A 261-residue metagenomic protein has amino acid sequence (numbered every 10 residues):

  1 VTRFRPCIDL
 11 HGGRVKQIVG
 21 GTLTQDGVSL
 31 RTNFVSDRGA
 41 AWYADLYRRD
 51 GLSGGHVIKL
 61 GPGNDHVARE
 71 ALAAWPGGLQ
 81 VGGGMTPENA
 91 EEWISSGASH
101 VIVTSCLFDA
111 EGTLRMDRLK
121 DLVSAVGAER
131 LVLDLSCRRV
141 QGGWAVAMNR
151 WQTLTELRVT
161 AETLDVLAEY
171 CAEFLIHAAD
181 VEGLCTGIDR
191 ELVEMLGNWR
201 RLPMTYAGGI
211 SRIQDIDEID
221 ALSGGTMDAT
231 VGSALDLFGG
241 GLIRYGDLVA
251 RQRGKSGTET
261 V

Functional and structural regions predicted by a protein language model:
R3, L72-V81, A128-V132, G143-Q152 (+1 more regions): Short beta-strand/loop segments at the ligand-binding rim of alpha/beta enzyme cores
D9, Y47, G55, V81 (+6 more regions): Conserved, mostly hydrophobic/aromatic
H11, V15-D26, I94-V181: Conserved anion-binding
G20-N64: N-terminal beta-alpha supersecondary unit
G51-V67, S105-T113, I176-C185: Glycine-rich, proline-tolerant flexible connector loops at the mouths of alpha/beta enzymes
H66-V101, E191-A229, Y245: Catalytic cores of alpha/beta
T113-A125, I216-V261: C-terminal helical cap(s) of enzyme catalytic domains, especially alpha/beta-barrels
R115-K120, E156-A161, T186-M195, R244-G246: Charged helix-capping and loop-helix junction motifs
